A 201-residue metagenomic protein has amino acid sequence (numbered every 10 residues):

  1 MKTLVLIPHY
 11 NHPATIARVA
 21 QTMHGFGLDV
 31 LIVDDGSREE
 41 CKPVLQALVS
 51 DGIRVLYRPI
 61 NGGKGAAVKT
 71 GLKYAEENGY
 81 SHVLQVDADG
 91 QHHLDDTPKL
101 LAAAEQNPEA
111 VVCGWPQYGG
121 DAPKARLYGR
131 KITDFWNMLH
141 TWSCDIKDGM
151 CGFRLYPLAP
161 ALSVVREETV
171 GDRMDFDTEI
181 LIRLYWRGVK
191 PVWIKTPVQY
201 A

Functional and structural regions predicted by a protein language model:
K2-L4, E179: Cell-envelope/extracellular polymer assembly enzymes that use nucleotide-activated donors
L4-I7, L31, Y57: Short hydrophobic beta-strand elements that form part of the catalytic alpha/beta core underpinning NDP-sugar/donor
H9-G25: Short, well-formed alpha-helical segments that are part of the catalytic scaffolds of diverse glycosyltransferases
A14-R18, E39-L48: Acidic helix N-cap motif at the loop->helix transition within catalytic regions of sugar-transfer enzymes
D34-P43, G90: A conserved acidic beta->alpha catalytic loop
I60-G62, A66-E77, H82, L94-M174 (+1 more regions): Acceptor/aglycone-binding surface of glycosyltransferases and processive sugar-polymer synthases
T169-D172, L181-P197: Catalytic donor-sugar/metal-binding loop of nucleotide-sugar-dependent glycosyltransferases
